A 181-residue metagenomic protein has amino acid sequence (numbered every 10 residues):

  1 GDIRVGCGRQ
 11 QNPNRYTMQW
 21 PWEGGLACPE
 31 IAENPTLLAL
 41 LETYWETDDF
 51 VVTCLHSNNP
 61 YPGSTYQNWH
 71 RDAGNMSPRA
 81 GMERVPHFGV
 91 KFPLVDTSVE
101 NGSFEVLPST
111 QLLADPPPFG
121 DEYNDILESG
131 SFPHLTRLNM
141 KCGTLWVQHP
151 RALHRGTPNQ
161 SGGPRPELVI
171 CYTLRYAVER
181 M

Functional and structural regions predicted by a protein language model:
G1-A80: Non-heme Fe(II)-dependent double-stranded beta-helix
I3, G120-D121, L145-V147, R151-M181: Non-heme Fe(II)/2-oxoglutarate
G24-E30, G130-T136, R155-T157: Active-site rim elements
P35-A39, F88, K141: A structural signal for well-ordered alpha-helical segments within the folded catalytic domains of diverse enzymes
C54-S57, S109, P150-A152: Short, well-ordered beta-to-alpha junction loops that form the rim of enzyme active sites and present histidine/acidic
C54-S57, V90-F92, L168-Y172: A structural signal for short, well-ordered beta-strand segments
T65-R137, A177-R180: Catalytic core of non-heme Fe(II) oxygenases with the double-stranded beta-helix
H134-V147: Short acidic-glycine-tyrosine-enriched beta hairpin
